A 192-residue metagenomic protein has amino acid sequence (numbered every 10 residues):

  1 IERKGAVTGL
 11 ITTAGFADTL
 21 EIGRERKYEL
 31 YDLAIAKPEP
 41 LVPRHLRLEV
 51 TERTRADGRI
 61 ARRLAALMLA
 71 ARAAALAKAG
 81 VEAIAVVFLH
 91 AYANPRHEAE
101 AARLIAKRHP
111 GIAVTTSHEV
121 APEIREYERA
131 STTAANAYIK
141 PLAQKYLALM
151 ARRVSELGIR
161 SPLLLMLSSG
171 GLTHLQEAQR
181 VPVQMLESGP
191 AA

Functional and structural regions predicted by a protein language model:
I1-A192: N-terminally biased helix-coil "hinge/interface" segments that flank
